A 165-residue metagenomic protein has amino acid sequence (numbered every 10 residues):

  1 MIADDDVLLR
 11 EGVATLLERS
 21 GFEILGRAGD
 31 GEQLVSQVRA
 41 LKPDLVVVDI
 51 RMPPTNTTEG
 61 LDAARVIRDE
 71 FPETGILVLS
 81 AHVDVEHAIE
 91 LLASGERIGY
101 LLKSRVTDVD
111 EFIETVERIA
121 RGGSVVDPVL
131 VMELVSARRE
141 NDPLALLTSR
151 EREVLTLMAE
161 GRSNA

Functional and structural regions predicted by a protein language model:
M1-L9, V13-L17, L147: Conserved acidic segment of CheY-like receiver
A3-D4, A28, V46: Conserved sequence signature across two-component system core domains
F22-D30, Q37: Short hydrophobic/Thr-rich beta-strand motif most characteristic of the beta2 strand and flanking loop of CheY-like
S36, T57-E73, I89-S94: Short amphipathic alpha-helix used as the core "switch/output" element in two-component signaling
D49, S80: Active-site residues of response regulator receiver
M52: Receiver (REC) domain active-site loop signature in two-component systems and cognate sites in sensor histidine kinases
M132-A165: Helix-turn-helix DNA-binding segment
